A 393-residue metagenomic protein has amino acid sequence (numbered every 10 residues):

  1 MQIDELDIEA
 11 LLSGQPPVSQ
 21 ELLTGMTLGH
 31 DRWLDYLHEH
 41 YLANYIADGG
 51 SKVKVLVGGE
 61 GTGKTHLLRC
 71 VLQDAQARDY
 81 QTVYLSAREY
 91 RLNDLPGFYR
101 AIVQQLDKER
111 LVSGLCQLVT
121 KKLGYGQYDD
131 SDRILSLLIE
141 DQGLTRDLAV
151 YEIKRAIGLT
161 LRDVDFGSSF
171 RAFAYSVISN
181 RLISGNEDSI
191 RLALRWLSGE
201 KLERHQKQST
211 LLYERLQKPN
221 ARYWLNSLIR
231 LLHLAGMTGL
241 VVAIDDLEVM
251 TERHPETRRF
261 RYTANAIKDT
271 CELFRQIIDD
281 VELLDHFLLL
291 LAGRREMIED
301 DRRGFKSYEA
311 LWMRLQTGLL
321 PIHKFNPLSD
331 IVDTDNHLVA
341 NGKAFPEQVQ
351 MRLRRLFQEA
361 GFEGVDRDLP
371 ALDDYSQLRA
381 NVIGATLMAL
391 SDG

Functional and structural regions predicted by a protein language model:
M1-K52, D392-G393: A short, basic N-terminal segment
Q2-E9, N186-R367: The catalytic "switch" region of P-loop NTPases
Y36, H40, L67-V71, G97-Q105 (+3 more regions): Alpha-helical scaffold elements adjacent to nucleotide-binding pockets in ATP/GTP-utilizing enzyme cores
L42-Y45, D107, E252, R275-E282 (+1 more regions): Alpha-helical repeat scaffolds in large eukaryotic proteins
V53-K54, T62, H66-A235, F357-G393: P-loop NTPase nucleotide-binding core
K54-V55, D245: Long, charged, glycine-rich C-terminal linkers/tails
G59: P-loop (Walker A) phosphate-binding loop of NTP-binding proteins
